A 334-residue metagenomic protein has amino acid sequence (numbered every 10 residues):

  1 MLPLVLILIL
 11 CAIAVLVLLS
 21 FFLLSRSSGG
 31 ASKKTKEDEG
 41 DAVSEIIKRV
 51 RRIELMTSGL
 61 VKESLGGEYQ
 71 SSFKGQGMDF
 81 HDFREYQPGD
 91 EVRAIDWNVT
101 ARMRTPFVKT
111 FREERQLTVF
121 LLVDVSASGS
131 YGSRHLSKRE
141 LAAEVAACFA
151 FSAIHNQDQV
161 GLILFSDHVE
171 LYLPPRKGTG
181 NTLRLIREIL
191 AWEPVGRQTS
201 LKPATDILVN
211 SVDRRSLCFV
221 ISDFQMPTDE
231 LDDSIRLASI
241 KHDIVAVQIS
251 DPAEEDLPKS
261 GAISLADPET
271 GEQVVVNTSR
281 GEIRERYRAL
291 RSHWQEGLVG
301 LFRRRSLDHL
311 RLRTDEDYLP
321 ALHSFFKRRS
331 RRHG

Functional and structural regions predicted by a protein language model:
M1-I7: Juxtamembrane/start-of-transmembrane alpha-helix segments at the extracytoplasmic/lumenal side of membrane anchors
L2, A12-T179, L217-I221, P227 (+4 more regions): An amphipathic, basic-hydrophobic helix/alpha-beta surface used to engage anionic, phosphate-rich ligands or surfaces
N181-S216, T228-E230, D251-A253: Von Willebrand factor
T205-E230, A321-G334: C-terminal functional segments of enzyme domains
S239-K241: Glycine-enriched alpha-helix->loop->beta-strand junction motifs that scaffold or abut catalytic
L257-H293: SAM-dependent methyltransferase
G297-R328: Conserved, well-ordered alpha-helix/loop/beta-strand core segments that scaffold catalytic motifs
